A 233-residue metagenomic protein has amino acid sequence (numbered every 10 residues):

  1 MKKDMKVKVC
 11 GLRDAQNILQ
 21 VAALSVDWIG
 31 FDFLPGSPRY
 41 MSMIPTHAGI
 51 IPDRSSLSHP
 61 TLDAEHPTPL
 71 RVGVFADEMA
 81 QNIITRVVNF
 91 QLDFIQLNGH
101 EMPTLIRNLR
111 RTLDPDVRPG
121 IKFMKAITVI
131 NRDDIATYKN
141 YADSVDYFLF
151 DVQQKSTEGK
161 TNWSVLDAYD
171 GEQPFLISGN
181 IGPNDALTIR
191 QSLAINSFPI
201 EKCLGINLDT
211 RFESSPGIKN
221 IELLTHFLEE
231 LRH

Functional and structural regions predicted by a protein language model:
M1-H233: Conserved N-terminal beta1-alpha1 strand-loop-helix module at the mouth
